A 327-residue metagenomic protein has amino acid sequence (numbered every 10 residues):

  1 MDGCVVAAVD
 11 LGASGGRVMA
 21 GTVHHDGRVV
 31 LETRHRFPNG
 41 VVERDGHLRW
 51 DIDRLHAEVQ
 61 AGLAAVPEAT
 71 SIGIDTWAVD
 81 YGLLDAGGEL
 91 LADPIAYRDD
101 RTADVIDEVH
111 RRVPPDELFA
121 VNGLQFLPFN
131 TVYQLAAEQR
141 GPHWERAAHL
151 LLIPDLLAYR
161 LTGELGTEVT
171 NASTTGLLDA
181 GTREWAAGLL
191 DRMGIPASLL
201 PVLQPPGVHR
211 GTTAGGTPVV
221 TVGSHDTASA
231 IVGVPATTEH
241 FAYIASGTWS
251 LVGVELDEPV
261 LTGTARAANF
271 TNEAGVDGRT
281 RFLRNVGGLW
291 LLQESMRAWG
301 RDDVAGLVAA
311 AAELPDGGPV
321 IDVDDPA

Functional and structural regions predicted by a protein language model:
M1-A92, A120, R146, G216-V219: N-terminal glycine/serine-rich phosphate-binding loop of ATP-dependent small-molecule kinases, especially carbohydrate
M1-D2, T175-L178, R210-G211, G216-T221: Nucleotide/phosphate-binding catalytic cleft detector across ATP-hydrolyzing and phosphate-transferring enzymes
D2, G12-G16, T70, D75-W77 (+5 more regions): Short, basic and Ser/Thr-rich N-terminal targeting/leader segments
A7-A8, H110-N122, Y133-L152, A158-E164 (+4 more regions): Active-site core segments that coordinate phosphate-bearing ligands/cofactors across diverse enzyme families
E32-T33, S71, H149-L152, G188 (+3 more regions): Beta-strand segments within the central parallel beta-sheet cores of soluble alpha/beta enzyme folds
D51, I72, D99, E138 (+2 more regions): Residue-level signal for inorganic ion chemistry
A64, E68-R98, N122-F129, P154 (+3 more regions): Short beta-strand-loop/turn "lid" adjacent to the catalytic site in phosphate-handling enzymes
I95-P114: Short alpha-helix plus adjacent loop in nuclease-associated cores
